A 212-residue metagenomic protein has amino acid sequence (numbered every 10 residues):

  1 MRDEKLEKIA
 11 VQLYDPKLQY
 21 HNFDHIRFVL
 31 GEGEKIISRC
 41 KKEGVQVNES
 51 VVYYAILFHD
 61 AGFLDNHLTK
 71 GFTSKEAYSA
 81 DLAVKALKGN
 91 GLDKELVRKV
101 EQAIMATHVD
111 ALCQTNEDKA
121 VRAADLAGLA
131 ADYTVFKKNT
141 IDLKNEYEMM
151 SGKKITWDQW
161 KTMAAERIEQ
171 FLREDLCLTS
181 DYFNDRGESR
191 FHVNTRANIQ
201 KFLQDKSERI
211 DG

Functional and structural regions predicted by a protein language model:
M1-Q12, H25: Short alpha-helical hairpin
P16-F28, D65-Y78: Active-site metal-coordination segments of metallo-dependent hydrolases
K17-N48, F58, L92, V109-G212: Divalent metal-dependent phosphate-bond-processing catalytic cores, especially two-metal-ion Mg2+/Mn2+ enzymes that act
V29, E49-L68, S79, V100-H108: His-Asp-centered metal-binding catalytic motifs of divalent-metal-dependent phosphohydrolases/nucleases
V29-L30, S74-N90: An active-site-proximal "capping" alpha-helix that borders the catalytic cofactor pocket
D93-V97: Membrane-interface starts of transmembrane alpha-helices
